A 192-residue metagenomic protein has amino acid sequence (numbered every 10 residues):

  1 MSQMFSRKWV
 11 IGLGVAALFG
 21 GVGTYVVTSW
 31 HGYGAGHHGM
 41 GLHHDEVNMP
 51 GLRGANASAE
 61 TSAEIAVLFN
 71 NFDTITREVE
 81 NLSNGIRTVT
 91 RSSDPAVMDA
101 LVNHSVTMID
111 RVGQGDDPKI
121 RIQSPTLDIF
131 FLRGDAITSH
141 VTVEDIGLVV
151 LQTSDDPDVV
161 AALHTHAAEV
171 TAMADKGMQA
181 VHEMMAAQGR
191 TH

Functional and structural regions predicted by a protein language model:
M1-F5: N-terminal secretory signal peptides that target proteins for export/translocation
S6-I11, V15: N-terminal export leaders
A16-V27: Hydrophobic alpha-helical segments of integral membrane proteins
V26-F72, R77-N81, R87, V102-I137 (+2 more regions): Extracellular/periplasmic low-complexity linear segments
E80-A96, G147, L151: Terminal, regulation- and interaction-focused segments at domain boundaries
G85-I86, D94-D99, T107-D110, D156-V160: Primarily extracytoplasmic ectodomains and periplasmic/lumenal surface modules that are beta-strand-rich
T138-A161, A168: A short, solvent-exposed beta-edge/loop patch
